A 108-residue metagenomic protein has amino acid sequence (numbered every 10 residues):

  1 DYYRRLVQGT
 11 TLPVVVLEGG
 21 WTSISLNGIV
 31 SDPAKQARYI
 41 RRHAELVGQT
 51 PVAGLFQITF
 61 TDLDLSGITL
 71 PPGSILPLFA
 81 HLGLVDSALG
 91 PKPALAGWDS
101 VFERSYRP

Functional and structural regions predicted by a protein language model:
D1-N27, A44-G48, V52: Glycoside hydrolase catalytic-domain groove-lining segments
I24-P108: Aromatic-rich peripheral "rim/lid" segments of glycoside hydrolase catalytic domains that contact and position glycan
